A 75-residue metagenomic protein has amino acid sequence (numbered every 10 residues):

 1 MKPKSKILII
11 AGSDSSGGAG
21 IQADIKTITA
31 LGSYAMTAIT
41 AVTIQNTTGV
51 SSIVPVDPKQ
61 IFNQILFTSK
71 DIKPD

Functional and structural regions predicted by a protein language model:
M1-P74: Small-residue (G/A/S/T)-rich helix-start motifs and N-terminal tracts that mark the onset
